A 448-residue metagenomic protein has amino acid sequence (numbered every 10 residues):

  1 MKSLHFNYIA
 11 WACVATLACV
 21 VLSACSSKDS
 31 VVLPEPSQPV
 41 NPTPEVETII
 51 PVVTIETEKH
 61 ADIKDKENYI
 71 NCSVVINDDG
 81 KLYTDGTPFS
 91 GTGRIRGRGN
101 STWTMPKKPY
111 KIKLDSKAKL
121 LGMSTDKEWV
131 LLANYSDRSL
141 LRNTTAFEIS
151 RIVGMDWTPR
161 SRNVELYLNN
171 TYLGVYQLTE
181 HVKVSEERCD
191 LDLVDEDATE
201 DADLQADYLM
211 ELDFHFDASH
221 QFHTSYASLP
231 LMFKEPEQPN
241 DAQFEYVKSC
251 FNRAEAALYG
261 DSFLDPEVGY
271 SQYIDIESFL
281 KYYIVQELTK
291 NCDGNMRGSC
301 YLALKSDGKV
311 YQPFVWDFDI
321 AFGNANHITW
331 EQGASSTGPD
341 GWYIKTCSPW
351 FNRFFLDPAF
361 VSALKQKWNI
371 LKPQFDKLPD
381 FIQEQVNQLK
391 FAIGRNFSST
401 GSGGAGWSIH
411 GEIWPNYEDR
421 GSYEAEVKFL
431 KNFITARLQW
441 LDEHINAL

Functional and structural regions predicted by a protein language model:
K2-C13: Bacterial N-terminal signal peptides that target proteins for export
C19-E47: Bacterial Sec-dependent N-terminal signal peptides
V40-R98: Hydrophobic alpha-helical membrane-insertion signals
D65-E67, G122-T125, R142-N143, Y176-L178 (+6 more regions): Short, solvent-exposed loop/turn and secondary-structure capping segments
C72-A133: Conserved oxyanion/phosphate-binding beta-strand-loop segments in alpha/beta enzyme cores
S101, M105, M232-M296, C300-L448: Middle-to-C-terminal accessory/interaction subdomains
A118-K119, A133-N134, M155-P159, T171-I284: Internal "kinase-insert"/substrate-recognition segments embedded within catalytic cores of ATP-dependent enzymes
Y135-D156: A conserved alpha-helical element in kinase catalytic cores
